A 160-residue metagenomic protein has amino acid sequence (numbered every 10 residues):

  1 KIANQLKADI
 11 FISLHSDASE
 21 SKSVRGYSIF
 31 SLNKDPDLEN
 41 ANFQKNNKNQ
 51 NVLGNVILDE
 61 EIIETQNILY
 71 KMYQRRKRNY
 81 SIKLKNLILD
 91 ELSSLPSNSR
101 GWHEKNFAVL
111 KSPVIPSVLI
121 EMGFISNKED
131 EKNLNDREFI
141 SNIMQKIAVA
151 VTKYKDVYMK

Functional and structural regions predicted by a protein language model:
K1-K160: Active-site-proximal helix/loop segments of hydrolytic enzymes
